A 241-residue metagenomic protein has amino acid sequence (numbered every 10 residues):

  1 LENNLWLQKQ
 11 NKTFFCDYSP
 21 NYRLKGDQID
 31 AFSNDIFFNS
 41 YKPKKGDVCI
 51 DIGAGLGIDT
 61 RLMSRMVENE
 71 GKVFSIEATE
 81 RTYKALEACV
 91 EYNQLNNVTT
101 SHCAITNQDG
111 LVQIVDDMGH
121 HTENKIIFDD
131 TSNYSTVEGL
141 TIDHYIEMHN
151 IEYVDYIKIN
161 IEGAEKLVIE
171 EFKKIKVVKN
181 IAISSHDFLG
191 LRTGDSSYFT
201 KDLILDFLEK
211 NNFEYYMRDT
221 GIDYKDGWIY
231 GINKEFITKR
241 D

Functional and structural regions predicted by a protein language model:
L1-T79, K84-C89, N93, T200-D241: S-adenosyl-L-methionine
Q10-F38, N96, C103-H149: Glycine-rich adenosyl-binding loop in Rossmann-like folds that engage adenosine-containing cofactors
I50-I52, I76, C103, I157-I159 (+1 more regions): Active-site flanking residues adjacent to catalytic metal/cofactor-binding acidic residues
G55, T106, A164: Conserved glycine-rich SAM-binding loop
N69, E91-N96, N150, I175-V177: Short helix-capping segments at alpha-helix termini
T99-S101, Y216: General small-molecule cofactor/ligand-binding pocket signal
H144-D241: Conserved acidic-Pro-Pro-aromatic motif
